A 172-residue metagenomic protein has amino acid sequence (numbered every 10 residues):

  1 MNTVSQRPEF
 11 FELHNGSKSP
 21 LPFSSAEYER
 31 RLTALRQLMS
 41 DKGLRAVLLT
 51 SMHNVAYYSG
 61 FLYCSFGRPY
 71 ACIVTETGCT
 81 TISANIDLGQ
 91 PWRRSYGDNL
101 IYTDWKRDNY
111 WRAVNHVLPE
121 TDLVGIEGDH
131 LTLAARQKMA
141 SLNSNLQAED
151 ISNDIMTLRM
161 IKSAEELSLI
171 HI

Functional and structural regions predicted by a protein language model:
M1-L169: A composition/biophysics-driven feature that prefers long, compositionally simple stretches
